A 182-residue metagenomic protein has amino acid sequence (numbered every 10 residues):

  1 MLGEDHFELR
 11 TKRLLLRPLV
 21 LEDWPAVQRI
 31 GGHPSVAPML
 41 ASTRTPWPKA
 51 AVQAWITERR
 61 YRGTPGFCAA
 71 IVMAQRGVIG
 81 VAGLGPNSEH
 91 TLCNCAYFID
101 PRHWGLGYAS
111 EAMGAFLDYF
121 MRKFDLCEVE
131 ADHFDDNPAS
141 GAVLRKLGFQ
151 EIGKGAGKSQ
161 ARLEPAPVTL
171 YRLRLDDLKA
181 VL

Functional and structural regions predicted by a protein language model:
M1-P38, C68-L182: Acyl-donor (CoA/ACP) binding surface of acyl/acetyltransferases
S35-T57: Conserved GNAT-fold acetyl-CoA-binding loop/helix
T57-A70: A short helix-loop-beta-strand connector motif used in the catalytic cores of GNAT acetyltransferases and, in some
